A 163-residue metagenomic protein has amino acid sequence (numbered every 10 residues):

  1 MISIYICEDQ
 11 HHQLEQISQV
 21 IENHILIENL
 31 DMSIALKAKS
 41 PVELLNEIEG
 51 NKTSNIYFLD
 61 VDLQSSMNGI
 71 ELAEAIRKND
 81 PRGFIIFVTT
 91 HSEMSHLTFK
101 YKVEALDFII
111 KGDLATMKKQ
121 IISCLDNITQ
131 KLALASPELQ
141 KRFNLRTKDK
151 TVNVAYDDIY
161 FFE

Functional and structural regions predicted by a protein language model:
M1-Y5: Non-catalytic signal-transmission and effector/linker regions of two-component phosphorelay proteins
E8: Conserved acidic carboxylate
H11-S18, S95: Charged phosphotransfer/docking patches of two-component systems
E15-Q19, S33-I56: Acidic, metal-coordinating helix/loop segments flanking the phosphotransfer/catalytic sites of two-component signaling
I25-D31, D80: Short helix-capping segments at alpha-helix termini
L30, K52, V103, V154-D157: Structured loop/turn residues at beta-strand edges in well-structured enzyme cores
S54-A133: CheY-like receiver
Q120-E163: Conserved binding/recognition cores within well-folded domains
